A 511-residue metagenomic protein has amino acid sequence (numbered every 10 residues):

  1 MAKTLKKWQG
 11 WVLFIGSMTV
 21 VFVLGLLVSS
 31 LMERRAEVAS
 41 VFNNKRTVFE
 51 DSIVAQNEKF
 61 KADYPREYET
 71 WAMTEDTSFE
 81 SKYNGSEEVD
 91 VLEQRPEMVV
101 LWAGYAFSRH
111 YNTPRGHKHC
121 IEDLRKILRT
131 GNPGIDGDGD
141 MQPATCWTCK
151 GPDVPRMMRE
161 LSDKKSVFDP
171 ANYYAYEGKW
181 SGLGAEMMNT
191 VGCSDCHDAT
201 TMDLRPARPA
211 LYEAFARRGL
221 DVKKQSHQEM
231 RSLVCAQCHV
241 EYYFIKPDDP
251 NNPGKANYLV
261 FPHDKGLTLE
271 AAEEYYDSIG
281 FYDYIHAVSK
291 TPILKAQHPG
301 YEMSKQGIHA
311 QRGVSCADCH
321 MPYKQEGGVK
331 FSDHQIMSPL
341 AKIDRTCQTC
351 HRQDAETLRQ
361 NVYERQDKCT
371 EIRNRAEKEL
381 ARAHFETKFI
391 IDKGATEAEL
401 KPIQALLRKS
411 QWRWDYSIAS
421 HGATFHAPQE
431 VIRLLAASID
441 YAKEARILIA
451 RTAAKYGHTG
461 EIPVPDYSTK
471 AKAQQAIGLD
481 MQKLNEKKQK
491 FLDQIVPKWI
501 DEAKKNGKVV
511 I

Functional and structural regions predicted by a protein language model:
K3-F14, L24-R115, R159-T190, S194-D318 (+2 more regions): Primarily the internal scaffold of c-type cytochrome electron-transfer domains, especially repeated/multiheme c-type
G16-M18: Single-pass type I membrane protein transmembrane segment
V21: Charged surface patches that recognize polyanionic ligands
Y105-S108, R115-A144, A185: Long, charge-dense tracts
D136-M157, S162-D163: A cross-kingdom signal targeting lumenal/periplasmic-facing segments of multi-pass membrane and secretory-pathway
K508-I511: Extended alpha-helical coiled-coil "stalk/arm" regions that scaffold and mediate dimerization/assembly in large
